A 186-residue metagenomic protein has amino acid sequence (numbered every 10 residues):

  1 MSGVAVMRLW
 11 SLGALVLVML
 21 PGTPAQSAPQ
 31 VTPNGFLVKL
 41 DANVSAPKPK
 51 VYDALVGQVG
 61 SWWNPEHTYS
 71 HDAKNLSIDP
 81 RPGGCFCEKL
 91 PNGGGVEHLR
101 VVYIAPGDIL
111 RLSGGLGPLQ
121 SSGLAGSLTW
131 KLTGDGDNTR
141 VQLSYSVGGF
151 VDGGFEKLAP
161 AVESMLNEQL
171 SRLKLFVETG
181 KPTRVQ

Functional and structural regions predicted by a protein language model:
M1-G13: Bacterial N-terminal signal peptides that target proteins for export
W10-G22: Bacterial N-terminal signal peptides
T23-A73: Hydrophobic ligand-binding cavity/cleft-lining segments
L37, G117-N167: Beta-strand/loop substructures that line and gate deep hydrophobic ligand-binding cavities in soluble
L40-A42, E97-Y103, G126-G134: Hydrophobic/aromatic beta-strand elements that line small-molecule binding cavities or substrate pockets in beta-rich
V51-L55, F86, V101, L112 (+2 more regions): Hydrophobic pocket/interface hotspot
V59-H98, G107: Short beta-edge strand/loop motif at the mouth of beta-sheet-based domains
H71, L175-Q186: Short, highly charged C-terminal tails/helix-capping segments
